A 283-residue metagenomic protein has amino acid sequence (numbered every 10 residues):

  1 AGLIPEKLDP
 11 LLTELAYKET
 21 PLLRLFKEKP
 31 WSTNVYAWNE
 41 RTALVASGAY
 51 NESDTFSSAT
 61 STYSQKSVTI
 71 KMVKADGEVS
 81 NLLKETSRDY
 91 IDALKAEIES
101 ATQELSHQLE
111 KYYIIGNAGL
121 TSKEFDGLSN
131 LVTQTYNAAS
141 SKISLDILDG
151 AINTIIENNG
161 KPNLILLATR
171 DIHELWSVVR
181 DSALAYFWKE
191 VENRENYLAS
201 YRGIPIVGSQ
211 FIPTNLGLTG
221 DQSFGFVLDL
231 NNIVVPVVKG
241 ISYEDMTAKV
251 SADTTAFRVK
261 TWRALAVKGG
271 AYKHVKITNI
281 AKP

Functional and structural regions predicted by a protein language model:
A1-E19, K29-S32, N39, D92 (+3 more regions): Sequence/fold signature of self-assembling virion shell proteins
A1-E78, I98: Assembly/oligomerization interface modules of large self-assembling protein complexes
K84-I91: Second-shell loop/turn segments in exported
L94-E97, L105: Stable alpha-helical elements in mature extracytoplasmic
A101-E104, Q108, Y112: Contiguous, amphipathic alpha-helical segments that mediate oligomerization or scaffolding in large protein assemblies
E110-F125: Short, glycine/acidic-rich hinge or "gate" loops at secondary-structure transitions that mediate conformational
P162-I172: Beta-edge loop/turn motif
